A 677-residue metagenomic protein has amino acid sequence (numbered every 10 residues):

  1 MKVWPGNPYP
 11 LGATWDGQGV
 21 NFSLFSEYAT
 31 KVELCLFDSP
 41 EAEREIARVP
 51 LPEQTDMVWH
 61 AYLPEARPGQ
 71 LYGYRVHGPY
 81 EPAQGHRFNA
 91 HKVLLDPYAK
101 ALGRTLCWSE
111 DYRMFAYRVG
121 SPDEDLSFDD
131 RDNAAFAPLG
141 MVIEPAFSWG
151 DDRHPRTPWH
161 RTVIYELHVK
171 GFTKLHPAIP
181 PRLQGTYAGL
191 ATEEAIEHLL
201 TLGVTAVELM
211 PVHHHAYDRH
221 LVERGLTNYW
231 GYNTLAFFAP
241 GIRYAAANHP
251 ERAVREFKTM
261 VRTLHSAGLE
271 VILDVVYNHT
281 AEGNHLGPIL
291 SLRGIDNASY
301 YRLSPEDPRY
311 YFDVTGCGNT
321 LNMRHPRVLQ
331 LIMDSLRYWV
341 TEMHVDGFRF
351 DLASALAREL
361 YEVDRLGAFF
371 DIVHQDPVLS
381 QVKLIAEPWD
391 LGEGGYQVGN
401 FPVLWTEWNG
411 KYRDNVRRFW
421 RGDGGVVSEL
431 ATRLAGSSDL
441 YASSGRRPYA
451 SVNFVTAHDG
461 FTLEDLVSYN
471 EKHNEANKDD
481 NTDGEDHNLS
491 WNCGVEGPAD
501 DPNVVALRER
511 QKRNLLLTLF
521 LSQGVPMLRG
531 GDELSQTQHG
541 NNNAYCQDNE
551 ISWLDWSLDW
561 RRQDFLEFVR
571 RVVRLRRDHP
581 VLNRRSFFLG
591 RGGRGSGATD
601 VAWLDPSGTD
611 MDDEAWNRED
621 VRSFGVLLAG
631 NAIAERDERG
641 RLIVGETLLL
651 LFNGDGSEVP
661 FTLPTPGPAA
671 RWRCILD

Functional and structural regions predicted by a protein language model:
M1-Y165, K170, Y187, A499 (+3 more regions): Carbohydrate-interacting/catalytic domains
L24, Y74, L167, L209 (+10 more regions): Conserved, mostly hydrophobic/aromatic
S26-Y28, E53-T55, E65-R67, G78 (+21 more regions): Short, flexible loop/turn elements at secondary-structure junctions
P79-S148, D218-N233, A267, G287-V314 (+2 more regions): Core domains of carbohydrate- and sulfate-ester-processing enzymes
E81-G85, T173-L175, H215-R219, H279-E282 (+5 more regions): Short catalytic/ligand-binding loop motif for oxyanion handling, primarily in non-cytosolic enzymes, centered on
N133, R156, H168-V345, L352-V378 (+2 more regions): Substrate-binding/active-site clefts of carbohydrate-active enzymes
T162-E166, A206-E208, G268-I272, G347-R349 (+3 more regions): Structural preference for beta-strand elements that scaffold enzyme active sites
H344, R365-G530, S535, N543-Q547 (+6 more regions): Conserved alpha/beta catalytic core and glycan-binding cleft of carbohydrate-active enzymes
